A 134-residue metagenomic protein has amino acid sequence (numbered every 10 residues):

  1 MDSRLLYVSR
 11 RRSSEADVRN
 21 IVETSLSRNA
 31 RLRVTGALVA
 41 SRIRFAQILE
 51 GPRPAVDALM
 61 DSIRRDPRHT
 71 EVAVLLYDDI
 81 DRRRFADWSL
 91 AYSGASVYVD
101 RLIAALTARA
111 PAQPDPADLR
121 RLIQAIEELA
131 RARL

Functional and structural regions predicted by a protein language model:
M1-L134: Charge-rich, low-complexity N-terminal segments
